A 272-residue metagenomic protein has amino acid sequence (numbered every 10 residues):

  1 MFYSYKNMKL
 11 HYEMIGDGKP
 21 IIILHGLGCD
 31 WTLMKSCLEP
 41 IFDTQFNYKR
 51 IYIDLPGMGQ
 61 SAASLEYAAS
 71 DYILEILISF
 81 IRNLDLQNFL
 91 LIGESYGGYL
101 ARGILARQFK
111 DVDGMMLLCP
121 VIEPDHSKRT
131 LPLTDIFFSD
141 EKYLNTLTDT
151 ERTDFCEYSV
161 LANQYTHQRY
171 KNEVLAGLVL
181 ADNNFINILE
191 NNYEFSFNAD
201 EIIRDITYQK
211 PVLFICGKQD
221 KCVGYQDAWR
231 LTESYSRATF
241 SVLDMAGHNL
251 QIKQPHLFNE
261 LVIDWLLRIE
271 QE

Functional and structural regions predicted by a protein language model:
M8-A62, F80: Conserved HGGG/HGGXW glycine-rich cap/lid loop of the alpha/beta-hydrolase fold
F46-I92, E260: Active-site loop/oxyanion-hole signature of alpha/beta-hydrolase fold enzymes
G93, G97, A101: Gly/Ala-rich beta-loop-alpha elbow adjacent to hydrolase catalytic centers
R102, A106, V112-L147: Flexible "cap/lid" loop of the alpha/beta hydrolase fold
H126-P132, T146-I206: Conserved alpha/beta-hydrolase catalytic His-Asp/Glu region
Y208, F214-C216, D220: Short beta-strand/loop motif that positions the catalytic acidic residue of the alpha/beta-hydrolase fold
K221-D227: Conserved alpha/beta-hydrolase "acid-adjacent" motif
A246-N259: Catalytic histidine-centered segment of alpha/beta-hydrolase-like enzymes
